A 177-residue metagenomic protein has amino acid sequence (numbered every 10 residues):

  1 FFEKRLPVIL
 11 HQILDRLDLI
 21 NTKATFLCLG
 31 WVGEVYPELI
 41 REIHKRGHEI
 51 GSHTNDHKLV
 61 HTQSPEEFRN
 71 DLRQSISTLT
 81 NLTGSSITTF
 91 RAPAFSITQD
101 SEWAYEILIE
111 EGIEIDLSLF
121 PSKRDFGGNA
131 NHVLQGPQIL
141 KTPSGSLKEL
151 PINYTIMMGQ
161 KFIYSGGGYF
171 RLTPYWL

Functional and structural regions predicted by a protein language model:
F1-T89, A94-M158, P174-L177: Catalytic alpha-helical scaffold of carbohydrate-active enzymes acting on polysaccharides/glycoconjugates
G159-L172: Surface-exposed cleft-lining segments at the edges of enzyme active sites
